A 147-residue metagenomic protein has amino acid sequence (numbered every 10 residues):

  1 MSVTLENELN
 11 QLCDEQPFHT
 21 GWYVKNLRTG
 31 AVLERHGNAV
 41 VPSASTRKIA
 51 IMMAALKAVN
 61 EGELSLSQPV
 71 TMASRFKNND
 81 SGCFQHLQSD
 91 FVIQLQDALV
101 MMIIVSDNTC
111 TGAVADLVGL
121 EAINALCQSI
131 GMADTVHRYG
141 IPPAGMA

Functional and structural regions predicted by a protein language model:
T4-G37: A short, well-structured edge-of-sheet supersecondary motif
Q16, A115-A147: Mid-domain, small-residue-enriched loop/turn segments at the edges of structured enzyme/sensor domains
G30, P42-V70: Active-site SXXK
G37-V41, Q85-Q88: Short glycine-enriched, charge-decorated loop/helix-capping segments at active-site entrances that position
K48-A58, A98-L117, I123: Alpha-helical scaffold elements that line and support the substrate/ligand-binding pocket of soluble hydrolases
A58-V59, E63, S74, S106 (+2 more regions): Sec/Tat-exported extracytoplasmic proteins
S67-S81, V118: Acidic helix-start/capping segments at beta-turn-to-alpha-helix junctions
K77-G112: Conserved catalytic neighborhood of penicillin-recognizing serine enzymes
